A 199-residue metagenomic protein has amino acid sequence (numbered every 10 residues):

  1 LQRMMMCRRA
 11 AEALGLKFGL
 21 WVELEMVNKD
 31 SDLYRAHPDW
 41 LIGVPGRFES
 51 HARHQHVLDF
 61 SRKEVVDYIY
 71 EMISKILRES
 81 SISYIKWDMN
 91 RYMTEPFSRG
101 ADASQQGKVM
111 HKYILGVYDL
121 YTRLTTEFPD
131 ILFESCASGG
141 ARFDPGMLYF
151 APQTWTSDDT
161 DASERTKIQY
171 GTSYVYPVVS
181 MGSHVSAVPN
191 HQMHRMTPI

Functional and structural regions predicted by a protein language model:
L1-R53, V66, Y70-R78, I82-S83 (+3 more regions): Aromatic-lined carbohydrate-binding surfaces of glycoside hydrolases
N28-D67, H111-I199: Glycan-recognition surfaces
H54-D59, F97-K108: Active-site-proximal beta-alpha loop/turn segments in soluble metabolic enzymes
K75-Y84, M89-T94, G182-I199: Catalytic grooves of carbohydrate-active enzymes
